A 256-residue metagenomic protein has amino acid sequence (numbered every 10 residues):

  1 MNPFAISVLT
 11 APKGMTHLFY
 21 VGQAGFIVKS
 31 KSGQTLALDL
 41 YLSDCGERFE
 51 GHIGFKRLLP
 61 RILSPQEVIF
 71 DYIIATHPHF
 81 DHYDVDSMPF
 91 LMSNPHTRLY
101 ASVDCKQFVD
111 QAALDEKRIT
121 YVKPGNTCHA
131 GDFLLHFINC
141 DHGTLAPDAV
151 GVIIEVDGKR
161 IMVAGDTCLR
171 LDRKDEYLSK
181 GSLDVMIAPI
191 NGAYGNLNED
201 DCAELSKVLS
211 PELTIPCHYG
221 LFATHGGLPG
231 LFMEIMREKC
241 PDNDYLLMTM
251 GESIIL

Functional and structural regions predicted by a protein language model:
M1-G46, E50-I53, L231-E238, D242 (+1 more regions): Zn-dependent metallo-beta-lactamase
T10, K31-I74, D86-F90, T167-K180: Pre-active-site segment of Zn-dependent metallo-hydrolases
A11-T16, K29-L36, T127-H136, E155-I161 (+1 more regions): Beta-strand-turn-beta hairpins that frame and shape the catalytic cleft of phosphate-ester-processing enzymes
D39-S43, P78, C140-D141, G165-T167 (+2 more regions): Active-site metal-binding loops of divalent metal-dependent hydrolases
F70-D81, T214: Metallo-beta-lactamase
T97-D104, L213-H218: Short internal beta-strands
A113-C128, E176-S179, A203-L256: Binuclear metal-ion centers of metallo-dependent hydrolases, dominated by the metallo-beta-lactamase
D141-V208: Active-site-proximal loop/helix segments of hydrolase catalytic cores
